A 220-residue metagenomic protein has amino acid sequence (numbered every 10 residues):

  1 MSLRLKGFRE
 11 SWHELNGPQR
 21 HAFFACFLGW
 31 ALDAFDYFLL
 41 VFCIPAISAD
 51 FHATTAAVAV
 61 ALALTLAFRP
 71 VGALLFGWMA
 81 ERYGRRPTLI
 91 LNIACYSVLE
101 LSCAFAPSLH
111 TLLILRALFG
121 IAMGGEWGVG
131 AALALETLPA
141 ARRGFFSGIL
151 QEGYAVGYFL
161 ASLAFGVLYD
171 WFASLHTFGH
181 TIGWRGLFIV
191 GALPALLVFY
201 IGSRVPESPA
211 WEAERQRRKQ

Functional and structural regions predicted by a protein language model:
M1-Q220: Transmembrane-helix signature of 12-pass secondary carriers
